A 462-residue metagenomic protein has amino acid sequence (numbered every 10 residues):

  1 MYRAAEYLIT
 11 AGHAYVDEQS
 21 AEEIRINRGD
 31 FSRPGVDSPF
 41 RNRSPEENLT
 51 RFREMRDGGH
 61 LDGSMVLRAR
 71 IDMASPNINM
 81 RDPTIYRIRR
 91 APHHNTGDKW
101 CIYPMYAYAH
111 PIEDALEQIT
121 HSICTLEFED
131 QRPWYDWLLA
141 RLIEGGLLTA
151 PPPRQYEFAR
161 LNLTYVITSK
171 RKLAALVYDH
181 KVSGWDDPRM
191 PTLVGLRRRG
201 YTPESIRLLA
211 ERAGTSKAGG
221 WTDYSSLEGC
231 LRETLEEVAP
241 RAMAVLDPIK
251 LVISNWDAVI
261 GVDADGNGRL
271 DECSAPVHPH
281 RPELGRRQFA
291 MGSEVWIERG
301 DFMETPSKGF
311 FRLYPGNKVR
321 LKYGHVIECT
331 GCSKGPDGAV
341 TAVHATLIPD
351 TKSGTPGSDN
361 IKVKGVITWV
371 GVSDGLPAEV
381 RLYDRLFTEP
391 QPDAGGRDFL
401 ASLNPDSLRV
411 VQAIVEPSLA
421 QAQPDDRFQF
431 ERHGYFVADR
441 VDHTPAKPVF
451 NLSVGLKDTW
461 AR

Functional and structural regions predicted by a protein language model:
Y2-R3, T10-Q19, L61, S183 (+3 more regions): Basic, alpha-helical terminal appendages of large translation-related enzymes
R3, Y7-L173, L231, P240 (+2 more regions): Active-site cores that bind ATP or allylic diphosphates and position pyrophosphate for catalysis
E23-G29, Y108-P111, Y178, R198-A210: Short, compositionally biased low-complexity segments
S75-N79, T149-R197, T202, R207 (+5 more regions): Flexible, glycine-rich loop/tail regions that form catalytic "lids" or insertion modules at the edges of active sites
T96-D98, M190-L193, A422: Short hydrophobic "helix-edge" motifs at membrane interfaces and signal-peptide entry regions
A115-I123, D187-L193, E211-S216: Glycine- and acidic
